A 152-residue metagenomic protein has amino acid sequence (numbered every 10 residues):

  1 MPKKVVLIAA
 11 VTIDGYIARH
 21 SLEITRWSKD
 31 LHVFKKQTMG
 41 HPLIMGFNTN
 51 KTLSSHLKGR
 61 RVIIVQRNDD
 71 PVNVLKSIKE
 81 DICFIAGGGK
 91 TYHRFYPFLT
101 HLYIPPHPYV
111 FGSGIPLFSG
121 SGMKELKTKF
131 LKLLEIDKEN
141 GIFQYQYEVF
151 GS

Functional and structural regions predicted by a protein language model:
M1-S152: Enzymes that bind and transform nitrogen-containing heteroaromatic metabolites
